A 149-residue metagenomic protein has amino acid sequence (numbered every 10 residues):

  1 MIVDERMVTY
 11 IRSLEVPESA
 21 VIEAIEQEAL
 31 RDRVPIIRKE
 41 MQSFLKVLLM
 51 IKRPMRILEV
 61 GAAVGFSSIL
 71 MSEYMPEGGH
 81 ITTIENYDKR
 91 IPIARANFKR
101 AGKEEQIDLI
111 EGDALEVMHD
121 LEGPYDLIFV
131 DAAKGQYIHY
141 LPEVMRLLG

Functional and structural regions predicted by a protein language model:
M1-L127, K134-G149: A short alpha-helical cap/connector motif
